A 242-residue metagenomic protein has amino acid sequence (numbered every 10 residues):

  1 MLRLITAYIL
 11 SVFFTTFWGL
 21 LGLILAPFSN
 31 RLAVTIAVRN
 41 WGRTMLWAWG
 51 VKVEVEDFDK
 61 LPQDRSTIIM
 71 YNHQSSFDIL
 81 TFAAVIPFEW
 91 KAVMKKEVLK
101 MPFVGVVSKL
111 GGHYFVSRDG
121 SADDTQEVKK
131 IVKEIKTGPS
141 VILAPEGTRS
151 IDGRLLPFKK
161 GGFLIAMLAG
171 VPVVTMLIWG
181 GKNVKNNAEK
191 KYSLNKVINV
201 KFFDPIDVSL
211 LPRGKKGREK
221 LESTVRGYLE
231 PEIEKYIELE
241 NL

Functional and structural regions predicted by a protein language model:
M1-A26, I36, D59-P62, K133 (+1 more regions): Membrane-interfacial terminal anchoring regions of lipid-handling membrane enzymes
W18-T35, W47-W49, Q63-S121: Catalytic core of membrane glycerolipid acyltransferases/transacylases, capturing the structured, soluble-facing
N40-S66: A short, well-structured juxtamembrane/interface segment
W41, D78-T81, M94, F103 (+4 more regions): Hydrophobic alpha-helical segments typical of transmembrane helices and their membrane-interface/capping positions
V55, I69, A92-V93, V200-F202: Generic preference for hydrophobic
E56, V93-K95, S117-R118, P145 (+1 more regions): Thr-Gly-centered strand-to-loop micro-motif
T125-L242: Non-catalytic C-terminal accessory region of glycerolipid acyltransferases and related lyso-lipid remodeling enzymes
